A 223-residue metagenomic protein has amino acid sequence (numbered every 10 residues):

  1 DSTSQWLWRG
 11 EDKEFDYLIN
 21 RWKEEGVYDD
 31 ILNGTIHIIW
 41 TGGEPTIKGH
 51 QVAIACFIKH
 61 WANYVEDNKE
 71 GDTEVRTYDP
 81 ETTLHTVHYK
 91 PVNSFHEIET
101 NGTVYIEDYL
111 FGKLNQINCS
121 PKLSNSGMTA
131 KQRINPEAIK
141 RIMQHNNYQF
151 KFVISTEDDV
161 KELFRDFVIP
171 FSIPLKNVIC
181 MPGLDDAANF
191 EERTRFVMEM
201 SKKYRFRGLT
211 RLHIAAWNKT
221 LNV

Functional and structural regions predicted by a protein language model:
D1-N115: Conserved Radical SAM active-site core
I38, H96-I98, I117-C119, Y148-F152 (+2 more regions): Hydrophobic faces of well-ordered beta-strands that scaffold small-molecule active sites in alpha/beta enzyme cores
T46-I47, T103-Y105, P121-K131, N146-Q149 (+3 more regions): Conserved radical SAM core fold
A55, Q132-E137, R193-T194: Charged helix-capping and loop-helix junction motifs
Y109-K113, E137-N147, F167-L175: Short, conserved loop/helix-junction motifs that constitute active-site signature segments in enzyme catalytic cores
Y109-S126, M198-G208, N222: Structural recognition of alpha->loop->beta junctions
I117, S126-M143: Anionic-ligand binding region
T156-V223: Auxiliary Fe-S-binding modules of radical SAM enzymes
